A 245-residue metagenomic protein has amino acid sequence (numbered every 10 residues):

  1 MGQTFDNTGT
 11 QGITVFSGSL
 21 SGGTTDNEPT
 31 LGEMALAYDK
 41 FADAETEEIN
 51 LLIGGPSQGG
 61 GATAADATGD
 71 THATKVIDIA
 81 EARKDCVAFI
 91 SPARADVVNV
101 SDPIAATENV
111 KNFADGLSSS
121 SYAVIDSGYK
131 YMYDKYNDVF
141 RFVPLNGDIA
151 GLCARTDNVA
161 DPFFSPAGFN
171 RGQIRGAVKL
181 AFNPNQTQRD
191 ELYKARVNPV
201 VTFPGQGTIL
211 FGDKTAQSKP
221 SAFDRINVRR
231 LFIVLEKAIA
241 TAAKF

Functional and structural regions predicted by a protein language model:
M1-F245: A glycine- and small-residue-enriched flexible loop/hinge signal that marks low-structured segments
